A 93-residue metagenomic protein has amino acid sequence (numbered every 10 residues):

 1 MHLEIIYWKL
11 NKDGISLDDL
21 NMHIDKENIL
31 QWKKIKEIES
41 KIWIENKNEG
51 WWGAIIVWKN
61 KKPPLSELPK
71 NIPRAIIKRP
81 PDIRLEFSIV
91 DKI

Functional and structural regions predicted by a protein language model:
M1-W52, K61-P69, P81-I93: Short S/T/G/P-rich N-terminal loop/turn motif that feeds into the first structured element of a domain
I72-P80: A common structural junction motif
